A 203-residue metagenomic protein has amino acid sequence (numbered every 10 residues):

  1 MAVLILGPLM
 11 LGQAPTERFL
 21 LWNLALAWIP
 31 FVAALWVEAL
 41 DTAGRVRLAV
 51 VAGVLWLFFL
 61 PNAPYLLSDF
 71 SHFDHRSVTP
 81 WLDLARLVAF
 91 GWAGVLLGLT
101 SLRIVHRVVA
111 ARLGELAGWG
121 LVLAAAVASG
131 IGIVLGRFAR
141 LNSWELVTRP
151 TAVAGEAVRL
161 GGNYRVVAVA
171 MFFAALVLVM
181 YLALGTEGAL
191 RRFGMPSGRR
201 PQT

Functional and structural regions predicted by a protein language model:
M1-I5, V54-W56: Alpha-helical transmembrane segments
G7-L20, V37-T42: Short, hydrophobic transmembrane alpha-helix segments
R18-F19, A85, N142, V153-V177: Membrane-interface transmembrane-helix boundary segments in multi-pass integral membrane proteins
N23-A39: Central hydrophobic cores of alpha-helical transmembrane segments in multi-pass inner-membrane proteins across all
E38-L48, R107-L116: Membrane-interface helix-boundary motifs at transmembrane edges
G53-F58, L121-F138: Hydrophobic alpha-helical membrane-insertion segments
L96-V109, F172-G194: Transmembrane alpha-helical segments in integral membrane proteins
G130-A152: Juxtamembrane non-transmembrane "cap" segments at the membrane-aqueous interface of multi-pass membrane proteins
